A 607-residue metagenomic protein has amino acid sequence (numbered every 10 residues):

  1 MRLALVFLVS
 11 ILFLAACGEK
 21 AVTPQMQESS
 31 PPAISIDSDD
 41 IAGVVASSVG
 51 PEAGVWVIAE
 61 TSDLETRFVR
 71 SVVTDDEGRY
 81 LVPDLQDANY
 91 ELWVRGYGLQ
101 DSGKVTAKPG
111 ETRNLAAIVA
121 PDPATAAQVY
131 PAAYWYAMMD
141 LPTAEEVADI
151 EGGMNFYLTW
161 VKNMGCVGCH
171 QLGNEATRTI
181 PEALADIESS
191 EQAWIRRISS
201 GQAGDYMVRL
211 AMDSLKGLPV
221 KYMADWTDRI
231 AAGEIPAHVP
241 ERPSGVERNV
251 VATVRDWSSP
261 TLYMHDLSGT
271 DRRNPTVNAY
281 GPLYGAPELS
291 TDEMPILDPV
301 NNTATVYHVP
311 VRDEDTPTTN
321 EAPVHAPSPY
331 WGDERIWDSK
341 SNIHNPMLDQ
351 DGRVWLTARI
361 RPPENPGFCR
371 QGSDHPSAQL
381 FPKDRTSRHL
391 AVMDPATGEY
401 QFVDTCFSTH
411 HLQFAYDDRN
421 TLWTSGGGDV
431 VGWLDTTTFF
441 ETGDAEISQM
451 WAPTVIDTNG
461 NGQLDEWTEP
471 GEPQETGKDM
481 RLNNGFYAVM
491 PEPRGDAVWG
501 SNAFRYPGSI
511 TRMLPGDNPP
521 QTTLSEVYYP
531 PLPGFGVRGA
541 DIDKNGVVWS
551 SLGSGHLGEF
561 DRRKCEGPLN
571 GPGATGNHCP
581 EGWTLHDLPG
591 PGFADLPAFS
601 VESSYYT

Functional and structural regions predicted by a protein language model:
G18-D40, V44-G50: Beta-strand-rich domain onsets/edges
D39, S47-D63, R67, D87 (+1 more regions): Short, ordered, surface-exposed loop/turn motifs in non-cytosolic proteins
E52, L81-N89, Y97: Short Pro-Gly-centered beta-turn/loop motif in secreted/extracellular proteins
T61-R67, N89-T106: A short, solvent-exposed loop/turn motif at the edges and junctions of modular extracellular/periplasmic domains
S62-R79: Short, acidic Ser/Thr/Gly-rich low-complexity loop/linker segments typical of extracellular and cell-surface proteins
N163-N174, M223: The canonical Cys-X-X-Cys-His
A176-A183, N278, G285-L289, P295 (+4 more regions): Short, conserved, GDST-rich strand-edge loop motifs in beta-rich repeat architectures
L215-D225, R255-Y280, L289-T291, N320-D349 (+10 more regions): Signature of short aromatic-glycine-proline-rich micro-motifs recurring in repeat-based ectodomains
